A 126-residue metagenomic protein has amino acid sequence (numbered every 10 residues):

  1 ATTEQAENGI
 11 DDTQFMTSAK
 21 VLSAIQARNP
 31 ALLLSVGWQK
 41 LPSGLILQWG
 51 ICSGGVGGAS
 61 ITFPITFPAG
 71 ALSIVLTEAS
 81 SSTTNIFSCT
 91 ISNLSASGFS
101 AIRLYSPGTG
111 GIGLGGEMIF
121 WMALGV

Functional and structural regions predicted by a protein language model:
A1-L47, S53, P68-A69: Glycine-rich, low-complexity segments
L33, S43-V126: Extracellular attachment/recognition segments
